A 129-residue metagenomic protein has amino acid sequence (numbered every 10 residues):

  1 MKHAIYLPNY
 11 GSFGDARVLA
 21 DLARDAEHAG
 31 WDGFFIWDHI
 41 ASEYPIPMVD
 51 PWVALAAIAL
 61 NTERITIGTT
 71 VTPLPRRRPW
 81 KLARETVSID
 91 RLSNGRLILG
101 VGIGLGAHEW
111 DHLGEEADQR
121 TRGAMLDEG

Functional and structural regions predicted by a protein language model:
M1-N61, E116: N-terminal beta1-alpha1-beta2 module of alpha/beta enzyme domains
K2-D15, P75-G129: Flexible, glycine-rich active-site loops centered on histidine and acidic residues that chelate a metal or position
G30, E63, S93-G95: Active-site-proximal glycine-rich helix-loop-beta segment
F35-I36, T66, G100: Conserved beta-strand positions in the central sheet of alpha/beta enzyme cores
Y44-P47, V71, R122: Glycine- and other small-residue-rich loops at beta-strand/loop junctions that grip anionic moieties
T62-T70: Conserved catalytic cysteine-centered active-site region of acyl-thioester-dependent Claisen-condensing enzymes
